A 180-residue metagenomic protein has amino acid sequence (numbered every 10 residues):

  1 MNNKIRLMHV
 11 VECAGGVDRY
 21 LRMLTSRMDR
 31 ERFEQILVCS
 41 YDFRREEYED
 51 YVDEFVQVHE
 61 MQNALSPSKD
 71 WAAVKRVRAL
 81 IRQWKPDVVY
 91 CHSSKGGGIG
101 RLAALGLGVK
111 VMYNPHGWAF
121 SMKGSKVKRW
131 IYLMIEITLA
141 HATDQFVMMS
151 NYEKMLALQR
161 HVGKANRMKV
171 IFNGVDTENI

Functional and structural regions predicted by a protein language model:
N3, W130-I180: Active-site-proximal region of nucleotide-activated glycan assembly enzymes, centered on histidine/acidic-rich loops
I5-K69, Y152-L156, R160-H161, R167-V170: N-terminal strand-loop element at the rim of the active site of nucleotide-sugar-dependent glycosyltransferases
R6-M8, A104-A119, E136, V147 (+1 more regions): Active-site proximal beta-strand in glycosyltransferases
C39, Y90-C91, M148-M149: Short beta-strand scaffold positions
Q62-S66, A119-G124, E178-I180: A short acidic, helix-capping loop that chelates divalent metal ions and anchors anionic groups
S68-K75, K110-M112, F120-T138, A142 (+1 more regions): Nucleotide-sugar donor phosphate/pyrophosphate-binding loop at the beta->alpha transition of glycosyltransferases
I81, K85-D87: Proline-aspartate-enriched helix->loop->beta-strand connector
C91-G97, P115: Short His-centered aromatic/hydrophobic patch
